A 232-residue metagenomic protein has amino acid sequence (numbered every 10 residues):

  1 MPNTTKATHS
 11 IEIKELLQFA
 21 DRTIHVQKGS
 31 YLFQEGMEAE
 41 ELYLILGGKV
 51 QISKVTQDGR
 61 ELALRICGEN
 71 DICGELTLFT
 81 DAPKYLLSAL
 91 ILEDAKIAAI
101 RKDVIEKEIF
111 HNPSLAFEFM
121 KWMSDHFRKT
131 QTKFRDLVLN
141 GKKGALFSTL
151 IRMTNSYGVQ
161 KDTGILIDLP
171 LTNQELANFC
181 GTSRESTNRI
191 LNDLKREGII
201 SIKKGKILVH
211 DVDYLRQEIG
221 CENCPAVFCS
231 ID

Functional and structural regions predicted by a protein language model:
M1-Y31, I72-C73, T77-T80: Cyclic nucleotide-binding regulatory module and flanking cytosolic helices
I13, F19, R65-S124, R128: Cyclic-nucleotide recognition modules
G29, E40-S53, G68-N70: Glycine- and acidic-residue-biased ligand/ion/polar-headgroup-sensing regions
L32-M37: Short phosphate-coordinating micro-motif centered on Lys-Gly-acidic
S53, E75-L76, K107-E108, T149 (+1 more regions): Residues that scaffold the ATP/ADP-binding catalytic core of kinase and kinase-like folds
Q57-L64: Short alpha-helix-to-loop micro-motif enriched in aromatics/charged/Gly
F110-G181: Polybasic "coupling" helices that flank or enter modular domains
N155-D232: Phosphate-/nucleic-acid-contacting segments
